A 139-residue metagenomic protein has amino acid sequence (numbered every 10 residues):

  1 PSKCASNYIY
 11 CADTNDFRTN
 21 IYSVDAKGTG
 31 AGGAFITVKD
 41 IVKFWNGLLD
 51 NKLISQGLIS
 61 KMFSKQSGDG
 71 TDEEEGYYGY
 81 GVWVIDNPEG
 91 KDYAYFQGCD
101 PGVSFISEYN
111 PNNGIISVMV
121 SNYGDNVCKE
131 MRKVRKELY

Functional and structural regions predicted by a protein language model:
P1-D92: Short, surface-exposed loop or secondary-structure junction motifs that flank catalytic or metal-binding residues
D25, Y123-D125: A short acidic/small-residue loop/turn micro-motif
T37, W83-I85, Q97-C99, V120-Y123: Active-site-proximal beta-strand/loop segments in catalytic clefts of secreted hydrolases
S67, N87-E89, D125-Y139: Short, gly/Ser/Thr-rich active-site loops of penicillin-recognizing serine hydrolases
E73-G76, D86-P88, C99-P101, Y109-N113: Extracellular/periplasmic catalytic domains that process cell-envelope and extracellular macromolecules
D92-F96, F105: Structural detector for hydrophobic anchor residues on beta-strands
V103-S104, V127: Short active-site-adjacent structural elements
F105-Y109, N113-Y123: Short, well-ordered beta-strand elements
